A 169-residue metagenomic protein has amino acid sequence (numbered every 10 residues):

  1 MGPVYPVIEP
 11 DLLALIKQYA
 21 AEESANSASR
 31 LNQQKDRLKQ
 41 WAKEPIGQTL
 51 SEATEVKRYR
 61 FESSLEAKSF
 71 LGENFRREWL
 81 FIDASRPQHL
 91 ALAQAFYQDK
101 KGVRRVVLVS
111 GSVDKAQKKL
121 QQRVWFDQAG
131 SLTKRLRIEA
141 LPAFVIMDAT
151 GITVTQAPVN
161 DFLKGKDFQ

Functional and structural regions predicted by a protein language model:
M1-W79, A84-K119, I152-Q169: Non-globular targeting/processing and membrane-anchoring segments
R76, A140-P142: Envelope-exposed proteins and targeting segments
Q88-A91, T133, L141: Short, well-ordered alpha-helical microsegments
K115-E139: Thioredoxin-like thiol-disulfide oxidoreductase module
P142-T153: A short, hydrophobic beta-strand/beta-hairpin element that forms part of a small beta-sheet core
